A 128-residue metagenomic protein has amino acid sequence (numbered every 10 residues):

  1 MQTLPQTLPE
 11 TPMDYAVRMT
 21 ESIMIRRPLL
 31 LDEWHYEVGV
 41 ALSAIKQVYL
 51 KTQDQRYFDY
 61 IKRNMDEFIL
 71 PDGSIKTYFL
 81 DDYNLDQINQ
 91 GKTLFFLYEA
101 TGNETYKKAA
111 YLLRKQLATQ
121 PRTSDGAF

Functional and structural regions predicted by a protein language model:
M1-L8: Mature N-terminal, pre-catalytic/accessory segment of carbohydrate-active enzymes
T7, L31, G102: Second-shell loop/turn segments in exported
E10-L31, R56-K76, K108-A127: Long, well-ordered core segments of solenoidal/helical folds
W34-L50, D82-E99: Well-ordered alpha-helical segments within folded domains of soluble proteins
N89-L97, T105, A109-Q116: Generic beta-strand or strand-like secondary-structure segments
Y98-T101, P121: A generic secondary-structure signal for well-formed alpha-helical elements
